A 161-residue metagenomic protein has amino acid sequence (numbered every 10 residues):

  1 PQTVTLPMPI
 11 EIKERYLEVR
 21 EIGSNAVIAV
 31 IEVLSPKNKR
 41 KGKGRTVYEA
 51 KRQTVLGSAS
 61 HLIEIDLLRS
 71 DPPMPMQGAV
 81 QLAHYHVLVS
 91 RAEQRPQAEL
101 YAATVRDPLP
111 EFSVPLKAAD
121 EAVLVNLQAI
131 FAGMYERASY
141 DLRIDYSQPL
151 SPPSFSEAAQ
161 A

Functional and structural regions predicted by a protein language model:
P1-A161: Gly/Pro/Ser/Thr-rich low-complexity, intrinsically disordered segments predominantly at protein N-termini
